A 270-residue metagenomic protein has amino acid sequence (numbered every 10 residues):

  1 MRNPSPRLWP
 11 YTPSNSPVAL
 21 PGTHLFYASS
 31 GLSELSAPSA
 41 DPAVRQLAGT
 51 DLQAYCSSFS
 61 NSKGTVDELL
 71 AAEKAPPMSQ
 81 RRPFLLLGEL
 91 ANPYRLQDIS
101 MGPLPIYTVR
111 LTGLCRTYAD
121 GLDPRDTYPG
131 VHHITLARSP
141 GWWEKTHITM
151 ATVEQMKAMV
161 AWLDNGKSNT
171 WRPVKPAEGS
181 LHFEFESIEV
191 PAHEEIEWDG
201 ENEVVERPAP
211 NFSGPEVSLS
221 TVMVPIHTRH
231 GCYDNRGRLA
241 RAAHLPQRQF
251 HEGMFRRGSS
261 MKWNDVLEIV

Functional and structural regions predicted by a protein language model:
M1-V270: Glycine-aromatic micro-motifs
